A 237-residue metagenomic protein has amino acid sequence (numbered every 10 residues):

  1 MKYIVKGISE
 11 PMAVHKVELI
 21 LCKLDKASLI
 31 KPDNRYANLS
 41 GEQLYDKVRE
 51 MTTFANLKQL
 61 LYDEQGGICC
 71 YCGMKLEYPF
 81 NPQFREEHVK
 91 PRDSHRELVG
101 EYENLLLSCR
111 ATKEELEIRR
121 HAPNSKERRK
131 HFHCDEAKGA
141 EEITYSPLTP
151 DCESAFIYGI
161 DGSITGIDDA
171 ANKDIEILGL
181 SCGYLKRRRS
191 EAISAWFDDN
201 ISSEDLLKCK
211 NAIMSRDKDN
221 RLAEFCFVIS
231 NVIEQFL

Functional and structural regions predicted by a protein language model:
M1-G67, L76-R85, R92-N104, S108-L237: Replace "small metal-dependent catalytic modules" with "small catalytic or cofactor-binding modules
